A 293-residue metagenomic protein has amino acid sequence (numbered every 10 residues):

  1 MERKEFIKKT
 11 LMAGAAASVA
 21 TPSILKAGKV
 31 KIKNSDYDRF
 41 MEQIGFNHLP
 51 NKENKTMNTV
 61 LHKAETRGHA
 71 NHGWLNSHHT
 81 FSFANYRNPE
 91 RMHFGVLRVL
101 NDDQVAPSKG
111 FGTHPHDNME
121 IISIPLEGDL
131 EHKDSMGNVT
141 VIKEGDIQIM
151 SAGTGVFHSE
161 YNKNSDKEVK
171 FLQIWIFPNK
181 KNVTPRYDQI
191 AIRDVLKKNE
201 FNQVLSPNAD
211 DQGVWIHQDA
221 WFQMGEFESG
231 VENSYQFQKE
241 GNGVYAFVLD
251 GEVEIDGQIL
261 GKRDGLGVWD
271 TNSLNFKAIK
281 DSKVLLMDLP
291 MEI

Functional and structural regions predicted by a protein language model:
E5-A27: N-terminal export signals
K9, A17, N51-A106, M287-I293: Generic N-terminal segment detector
S23-M57: C-terminal segment of N-terminal export signals and the immediately downstream linker at the start of the mature
N71-P115, M119-E120, F171, R193-Q236: A short glycine-rich, His/Asp/Glu-containing loop-to-beta-strand
D117-K133, E144-D146, Y235-D256: Glycine- and acidic-residue-biased ligand/ion/polar-headgroup-sensing regions
M136-S151, G257-L274: Short acidic-glycine-tyrosine-enriched beta hairpin
G137, A152-N182, D270-I293: Ligand-binding loop in jelly-roll beta-barrel domains
G153-F157, D166-A246, D250-K262, L266: Conserved, well-structured core segments that form or line functional sites
